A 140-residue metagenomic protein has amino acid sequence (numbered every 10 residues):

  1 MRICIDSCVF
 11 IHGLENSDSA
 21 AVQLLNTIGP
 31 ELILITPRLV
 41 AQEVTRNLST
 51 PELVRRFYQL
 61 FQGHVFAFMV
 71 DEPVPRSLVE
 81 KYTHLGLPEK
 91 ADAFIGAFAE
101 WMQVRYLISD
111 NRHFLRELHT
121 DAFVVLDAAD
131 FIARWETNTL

Functional and structural regions predicted by a protein language model:
M1-T36, S49-L53: Short, well-structured N-terminal submotif of metal-dependent ribonuclease cores
D6-S7, R38, N111-R112, A128: Residues immediately flanking
F10-I11, Q42-V44, F114-R116: Short, active-site-adjacent cap segments at secondary-structure transitions
A21-N26, Y58, I95-G96: Short amphipathic alpha-helical segments and helix-helix/interface helices
I33-A41, T45-D71: Short, surface-exposed acidic-centric catalytic microdomains
Q42-E43, E72-E80, D130-E136: A short acidic, often aromatic-flanked loop/helix-cap motif at beta-alpha or helix-coil junctions that lines enzyme
A67-L107, R112, R116: Active-site neighborhoods of divalent-metal-dependent phosphate/nucleic-acid chemistry enzymes
R105-Y106, R112-L140: Acidic, PIN/NYN-like endoribonuclease modules and their adjacent C-terminal/linker elements
